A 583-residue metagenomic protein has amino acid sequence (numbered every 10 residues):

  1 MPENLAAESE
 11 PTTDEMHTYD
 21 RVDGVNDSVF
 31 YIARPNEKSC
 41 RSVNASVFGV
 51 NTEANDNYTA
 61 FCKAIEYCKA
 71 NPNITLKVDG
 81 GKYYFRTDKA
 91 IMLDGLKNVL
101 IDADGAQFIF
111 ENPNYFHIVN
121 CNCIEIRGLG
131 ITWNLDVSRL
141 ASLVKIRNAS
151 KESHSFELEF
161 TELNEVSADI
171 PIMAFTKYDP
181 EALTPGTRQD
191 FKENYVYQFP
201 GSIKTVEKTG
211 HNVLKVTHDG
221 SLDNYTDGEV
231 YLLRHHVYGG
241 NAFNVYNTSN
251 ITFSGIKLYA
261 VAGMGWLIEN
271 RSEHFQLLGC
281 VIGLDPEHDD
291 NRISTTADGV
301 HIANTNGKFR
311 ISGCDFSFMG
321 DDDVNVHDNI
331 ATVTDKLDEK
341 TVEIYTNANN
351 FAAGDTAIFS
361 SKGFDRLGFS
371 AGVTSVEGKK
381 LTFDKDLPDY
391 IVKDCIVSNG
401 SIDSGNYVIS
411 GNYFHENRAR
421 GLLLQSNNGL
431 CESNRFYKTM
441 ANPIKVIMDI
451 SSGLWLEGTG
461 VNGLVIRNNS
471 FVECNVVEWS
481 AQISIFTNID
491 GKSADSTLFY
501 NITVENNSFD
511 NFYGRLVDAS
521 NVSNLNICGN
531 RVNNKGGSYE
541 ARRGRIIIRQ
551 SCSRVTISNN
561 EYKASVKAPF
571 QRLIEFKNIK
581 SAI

Functional and structural regions predicted by a protein language model:
E10-T59: Right-handed parallel beta-helix/beta-solenoid
V47-G49, Y58-I65, P72-V99, A103-H117 (+4 more regions): N-terminal extracellular ligand-recognition/capping segment immediately after the signal peptide
I65-K69, F85-G95, Y246, M264-N270 (+5 more regions): Short, T/G/N/S-enriched strand-turn elements that build extracellular solenoid repeat scaffolds
N73-I74, T87-A90, F110-Y115, L135-L140 (+12 more regions): Short glycine/acidic-rich loop motifs that flank beta-strands on beta-rich extracellular proteins
K97, C121-I124, T248-T252, N270-Q276 (+7 more regions): Short "repeat-start/strand-capping" segments in structured domains, especially the N-termini of parallel beta-helix
W133-D136, S142-V144, L158-T209, N347-K379: Ser/Thr/Gly-rich low-complexity blocks that favor extended beta-strand/coil architectures
R188-G240, L367-F369, T374-Y407, H415 (+1 more regions): Small/polar beta-strand repeat architecture
